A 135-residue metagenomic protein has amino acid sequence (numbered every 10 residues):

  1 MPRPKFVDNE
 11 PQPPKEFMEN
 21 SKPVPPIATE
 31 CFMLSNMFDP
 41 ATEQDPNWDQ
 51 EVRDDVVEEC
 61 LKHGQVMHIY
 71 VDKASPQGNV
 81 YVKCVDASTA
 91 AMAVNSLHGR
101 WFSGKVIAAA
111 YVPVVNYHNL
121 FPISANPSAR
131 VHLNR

Functional and structural regions predicted by a protein language model:
M1-H68: Eukaryotic nuclear low-complexity, Arg/Ser/Gly/Pro-rich intrinsically disordered regions
M1-P2, W101-N134: Low-complexity RS/RG/RGG-rich segments used by eukaryotic RNA-binding proteins and nuclear co-regulators for mRNP
E30, G78, K105: Residue-level signal for beta-strand positions within conserved beta-sheet cores that form or flank
L34, C60, G78-L97, A109: Conserved RNP beta-strands of RNA recognition motif
F38-P40, P76, D86-T89, V114-N116: Conserved beta-strand elements of beta-rich interaction domains across eukaryotes, especially beta-propellers
T42, G64-H68, S88, H98-W101 (+1 more regions): Eukaryotic basic, amphipathic alpha-helical target segments in cytosolic regions
E43-D45, V71, V80, H118-L120: Generic domain-boundary/flexible-linker signal
V66-Q77, A110-V114: RNA-recognition motif
